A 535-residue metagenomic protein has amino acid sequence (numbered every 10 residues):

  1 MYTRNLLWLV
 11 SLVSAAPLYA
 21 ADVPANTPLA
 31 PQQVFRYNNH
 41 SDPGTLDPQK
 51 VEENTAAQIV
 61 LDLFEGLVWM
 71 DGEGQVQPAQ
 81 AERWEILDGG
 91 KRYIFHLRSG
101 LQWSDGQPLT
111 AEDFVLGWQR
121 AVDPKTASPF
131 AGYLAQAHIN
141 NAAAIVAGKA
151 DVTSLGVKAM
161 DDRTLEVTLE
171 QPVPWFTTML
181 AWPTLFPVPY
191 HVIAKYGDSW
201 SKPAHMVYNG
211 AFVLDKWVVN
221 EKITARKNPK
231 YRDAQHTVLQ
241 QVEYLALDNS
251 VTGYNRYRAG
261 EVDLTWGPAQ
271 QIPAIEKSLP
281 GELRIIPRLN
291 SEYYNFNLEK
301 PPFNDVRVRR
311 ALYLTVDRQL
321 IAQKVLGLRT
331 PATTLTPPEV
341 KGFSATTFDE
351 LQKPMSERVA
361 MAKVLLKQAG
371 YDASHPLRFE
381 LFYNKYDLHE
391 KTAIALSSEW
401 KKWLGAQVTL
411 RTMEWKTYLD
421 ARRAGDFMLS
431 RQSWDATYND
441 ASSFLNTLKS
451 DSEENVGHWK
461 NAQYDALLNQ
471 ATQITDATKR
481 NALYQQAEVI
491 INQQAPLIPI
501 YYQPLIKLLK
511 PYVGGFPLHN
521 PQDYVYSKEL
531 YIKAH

Functional and structural regions predicted by a protein language model:
D22-V23, N38-D88, H205-Y208: N-terminal lobe/hinge region of extracytoplasmic solute-binding protein
P28, M355-S356, A406-Y418, R423 (+2 more regions): Extracytoplasmic/peripheral linker and loop segments enriched in polar/acidic and small residues with frequent Thr/Pro
E82-Y133, E166, R256, P302: Aromatic- and charge-enriched surface segment that lines or borders ligand/interaction sites
I139, A143, G148, V152-S154 (+6 more regions): Gly/Pro-rich hinge or "lid" segments in bacterial periplasmic/extracellular proteins
D215-R226, E243-K300, Q323: Extracellular/periplasmic solute-recognition and catalytic clefts
V219, V359, K363-A436, A477 (+1 more regions): Ligand/substrate-recognition segments at binding pockets and active sites
T330-Q368, Y386-K391: Structural transition elements
K507-H535: Long beta-strand-rich cores associated with HINT superfamily self-processing modules
